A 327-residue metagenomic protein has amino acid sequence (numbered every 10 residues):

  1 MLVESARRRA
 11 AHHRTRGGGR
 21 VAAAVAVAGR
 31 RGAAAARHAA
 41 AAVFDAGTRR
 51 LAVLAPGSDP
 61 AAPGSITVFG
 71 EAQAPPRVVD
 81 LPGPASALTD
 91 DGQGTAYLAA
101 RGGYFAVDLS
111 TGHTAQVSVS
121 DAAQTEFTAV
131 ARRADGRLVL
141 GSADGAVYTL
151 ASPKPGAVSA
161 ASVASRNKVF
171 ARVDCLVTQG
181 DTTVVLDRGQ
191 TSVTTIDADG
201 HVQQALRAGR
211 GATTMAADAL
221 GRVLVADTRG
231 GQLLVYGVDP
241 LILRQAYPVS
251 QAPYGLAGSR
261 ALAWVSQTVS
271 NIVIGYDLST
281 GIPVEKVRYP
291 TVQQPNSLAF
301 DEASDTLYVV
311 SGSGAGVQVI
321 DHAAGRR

Functional and structural regions predicted by a protein language model:
M1-R327: Predominantly soluble domains enriched in secretory-pathway, periplasmic, or organellar proteins
